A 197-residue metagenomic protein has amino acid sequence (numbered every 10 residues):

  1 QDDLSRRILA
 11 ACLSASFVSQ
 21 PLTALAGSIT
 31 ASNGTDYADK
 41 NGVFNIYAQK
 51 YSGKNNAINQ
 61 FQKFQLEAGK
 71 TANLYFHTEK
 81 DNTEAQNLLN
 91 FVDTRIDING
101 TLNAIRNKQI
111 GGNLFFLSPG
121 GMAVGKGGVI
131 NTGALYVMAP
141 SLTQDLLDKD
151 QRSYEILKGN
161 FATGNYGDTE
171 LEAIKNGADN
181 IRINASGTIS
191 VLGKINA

Functional and structural regions predicted by a protein language model:
Q1-L25: Gram-negative bacterial Sec-dependent N-terminal signal peptides
S5, T23-A197: Solvent-exposed adhesion/ligand-recognition segments of exported proteins
